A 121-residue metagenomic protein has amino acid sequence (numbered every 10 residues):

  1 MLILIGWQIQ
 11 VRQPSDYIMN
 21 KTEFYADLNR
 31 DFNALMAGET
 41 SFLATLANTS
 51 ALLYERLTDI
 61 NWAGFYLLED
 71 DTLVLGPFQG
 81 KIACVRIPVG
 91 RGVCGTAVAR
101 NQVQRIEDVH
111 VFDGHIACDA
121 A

Functional and structural regions predicted by a protein language model:
I9, S15, G95-V98, A117: Polar low-complexity intrinsically disordered regions enriched in Ser/Thr and small residues
I9-G76, K81: Intrinsically disordered, low-complexity terminal regulatory regions
Q79-Q104: Acidic/proline- and glycine-rich, intrinsically disordered low-complexity segments that serve as regulatory linkers
R105-D108, G114: PAS and PAS-like sensory modules
G114-A121: Helix-to-coil/beta transition segments that act as allosteric "coupling" elements at the rims of sensory or catalytic
